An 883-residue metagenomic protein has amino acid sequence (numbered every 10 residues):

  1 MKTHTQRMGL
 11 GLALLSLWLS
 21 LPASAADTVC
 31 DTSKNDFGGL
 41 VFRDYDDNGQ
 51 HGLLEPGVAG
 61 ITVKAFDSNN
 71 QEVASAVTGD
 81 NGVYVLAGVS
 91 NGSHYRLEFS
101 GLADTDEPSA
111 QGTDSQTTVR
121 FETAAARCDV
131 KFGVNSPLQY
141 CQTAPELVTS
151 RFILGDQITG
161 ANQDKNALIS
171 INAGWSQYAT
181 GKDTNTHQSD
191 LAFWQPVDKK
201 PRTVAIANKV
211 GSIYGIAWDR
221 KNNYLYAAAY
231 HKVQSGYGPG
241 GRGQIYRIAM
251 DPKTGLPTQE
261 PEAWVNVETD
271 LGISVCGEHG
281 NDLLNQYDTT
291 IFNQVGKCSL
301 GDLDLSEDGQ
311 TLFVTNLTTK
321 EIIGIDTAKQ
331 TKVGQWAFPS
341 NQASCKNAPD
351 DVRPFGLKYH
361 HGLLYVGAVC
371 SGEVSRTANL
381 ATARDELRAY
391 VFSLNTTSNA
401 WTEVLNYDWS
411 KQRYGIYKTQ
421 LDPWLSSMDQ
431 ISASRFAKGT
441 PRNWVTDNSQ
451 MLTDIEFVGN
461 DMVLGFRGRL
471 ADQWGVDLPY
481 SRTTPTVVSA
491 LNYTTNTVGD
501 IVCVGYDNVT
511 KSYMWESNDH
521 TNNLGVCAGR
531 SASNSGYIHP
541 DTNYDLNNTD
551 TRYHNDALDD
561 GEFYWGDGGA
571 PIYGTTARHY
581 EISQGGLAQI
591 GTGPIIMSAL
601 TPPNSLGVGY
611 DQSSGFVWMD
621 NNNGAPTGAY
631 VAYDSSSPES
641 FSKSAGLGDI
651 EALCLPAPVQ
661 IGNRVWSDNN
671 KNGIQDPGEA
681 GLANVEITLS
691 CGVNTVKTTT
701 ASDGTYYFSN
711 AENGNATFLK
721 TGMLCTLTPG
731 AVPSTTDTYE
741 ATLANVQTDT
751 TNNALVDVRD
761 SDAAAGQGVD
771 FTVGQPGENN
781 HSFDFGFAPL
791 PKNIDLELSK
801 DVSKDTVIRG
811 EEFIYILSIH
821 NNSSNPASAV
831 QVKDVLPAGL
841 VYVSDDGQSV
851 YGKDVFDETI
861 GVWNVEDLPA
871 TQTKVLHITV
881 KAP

Functional and structural regions predicted by a protein language model:
K2-L10: Bacterial N-terminal signal peptides that target proteins for export
G9-S20: Bacterial N-terminal signal peptides
G11-A13, G646, V865: Alpha-helical structural motif
L21-A25: Sec/Tat signal peptide C-region and signal peptidase I cleavage site
A26-N135, V659-P883: Exported/extracytosolic protein signature
G82, N91, G101-P658, T735: Sequence/structural signature of beta-propeller domains
